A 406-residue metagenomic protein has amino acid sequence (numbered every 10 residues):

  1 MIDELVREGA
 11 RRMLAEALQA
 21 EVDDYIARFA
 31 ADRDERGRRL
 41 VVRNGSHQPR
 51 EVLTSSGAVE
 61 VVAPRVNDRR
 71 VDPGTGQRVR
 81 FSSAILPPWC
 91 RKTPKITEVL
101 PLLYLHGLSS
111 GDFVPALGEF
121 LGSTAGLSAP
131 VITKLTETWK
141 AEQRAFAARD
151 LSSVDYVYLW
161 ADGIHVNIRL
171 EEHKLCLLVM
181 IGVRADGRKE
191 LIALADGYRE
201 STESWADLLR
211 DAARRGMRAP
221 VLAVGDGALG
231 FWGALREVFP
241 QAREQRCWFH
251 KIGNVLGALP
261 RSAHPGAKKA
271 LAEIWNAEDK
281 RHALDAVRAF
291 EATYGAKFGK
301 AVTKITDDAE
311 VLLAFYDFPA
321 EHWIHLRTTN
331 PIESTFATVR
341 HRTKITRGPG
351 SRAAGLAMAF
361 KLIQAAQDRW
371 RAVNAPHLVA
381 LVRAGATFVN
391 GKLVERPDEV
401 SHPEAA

Functional and structural regions predicted by a protein language model:
I2-L86, N167: Short, conserved DNA-binding cores of transcription-related domains
L18, V22, S56, D68 (+14 more regions): Mobile genetic element proteins and their domesticated derivatives, centered on retroelements and DNA transposons
D23, R28, N276-A406: Acidic/histidine-rich catalytic cores and adjacent linkers of DNA breakage/strand-transfer/modification proteins
A58-W89, K95, G122-G225, L229 (+3 more regions): RNase H-like nuclease fold core
I96-G107: Short, amphipathic alpha-helical "recognition" segments used to contact nucleic acids or chromatin
G111-S123: DNA-recognition alpha helix
P240-G257: Inter-helix linker motif
G253-D279: Conserved phosphate-handling catalytic cores of large alpha/beta enzymes
